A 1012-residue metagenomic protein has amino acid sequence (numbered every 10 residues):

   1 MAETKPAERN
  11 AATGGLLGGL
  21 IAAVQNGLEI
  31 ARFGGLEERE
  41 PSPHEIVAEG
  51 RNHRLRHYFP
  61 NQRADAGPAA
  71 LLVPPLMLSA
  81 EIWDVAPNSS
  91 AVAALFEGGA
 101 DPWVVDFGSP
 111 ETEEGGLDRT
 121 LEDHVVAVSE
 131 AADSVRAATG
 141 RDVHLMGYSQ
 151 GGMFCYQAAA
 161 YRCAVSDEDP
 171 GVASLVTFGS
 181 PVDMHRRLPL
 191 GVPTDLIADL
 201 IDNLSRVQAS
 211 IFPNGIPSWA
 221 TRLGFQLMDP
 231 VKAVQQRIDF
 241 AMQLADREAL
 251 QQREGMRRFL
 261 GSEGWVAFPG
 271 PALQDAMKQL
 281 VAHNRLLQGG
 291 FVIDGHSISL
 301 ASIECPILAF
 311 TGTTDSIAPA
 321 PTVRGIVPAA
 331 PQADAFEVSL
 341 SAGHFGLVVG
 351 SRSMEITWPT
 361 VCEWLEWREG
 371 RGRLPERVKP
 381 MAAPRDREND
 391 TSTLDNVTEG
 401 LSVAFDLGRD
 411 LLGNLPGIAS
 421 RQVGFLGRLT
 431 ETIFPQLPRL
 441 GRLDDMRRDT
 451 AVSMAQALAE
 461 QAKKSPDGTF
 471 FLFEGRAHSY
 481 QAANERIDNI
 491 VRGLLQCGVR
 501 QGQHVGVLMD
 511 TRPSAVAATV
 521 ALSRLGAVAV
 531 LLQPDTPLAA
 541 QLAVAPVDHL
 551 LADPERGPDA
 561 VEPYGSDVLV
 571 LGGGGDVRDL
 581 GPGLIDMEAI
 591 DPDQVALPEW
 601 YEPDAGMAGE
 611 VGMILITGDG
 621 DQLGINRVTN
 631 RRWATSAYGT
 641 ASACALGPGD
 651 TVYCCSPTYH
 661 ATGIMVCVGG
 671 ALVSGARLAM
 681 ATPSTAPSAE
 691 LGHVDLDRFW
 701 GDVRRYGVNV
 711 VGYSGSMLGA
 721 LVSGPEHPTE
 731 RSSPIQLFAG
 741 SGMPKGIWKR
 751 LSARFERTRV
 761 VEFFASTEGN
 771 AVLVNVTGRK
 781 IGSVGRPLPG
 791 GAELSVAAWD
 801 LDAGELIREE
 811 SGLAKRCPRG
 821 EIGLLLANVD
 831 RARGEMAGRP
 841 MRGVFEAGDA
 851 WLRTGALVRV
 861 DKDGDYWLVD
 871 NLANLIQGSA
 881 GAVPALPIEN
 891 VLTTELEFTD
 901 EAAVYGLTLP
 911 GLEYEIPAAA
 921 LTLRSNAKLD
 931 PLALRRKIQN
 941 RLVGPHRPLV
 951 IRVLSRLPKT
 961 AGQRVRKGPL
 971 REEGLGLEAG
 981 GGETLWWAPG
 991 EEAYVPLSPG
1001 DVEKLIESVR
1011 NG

Functional and structural regions predicted by a protein language model:
A2-L16, R141, F154-P271: Alpha/beta-hydrolase-fold enzymes
E388-H478, A482-C497, E602-G606, A993-G1012: N-lobe entry segment of adenylate-forming
R476, V491-T536, P657, A882 (+1 more regions): Conserved AMP-binding/adenylate-forming
A515, A540, V711, G823-A827 (+2 more regions): AMP-binding/adenylate-forming catalytic core of the ANL superfamily
G575, P582-Q622, T629, A643-T651: Conserved pre-ATP/AMP-binding loop-to-beta segment of ANL
A634-T651, Y659-N709: Conserved AMP-binding/adenylation subdomain of ANL enzymes
V673, W700-G701, V708-Y713, V722-W799: Gly/Ser/Thr-rich phosphate-binding loop
A903-T908, A918-A920, A933-G1012: Conserved C-terminal "lid"/linker of ANL adenylate-forming enzymes
